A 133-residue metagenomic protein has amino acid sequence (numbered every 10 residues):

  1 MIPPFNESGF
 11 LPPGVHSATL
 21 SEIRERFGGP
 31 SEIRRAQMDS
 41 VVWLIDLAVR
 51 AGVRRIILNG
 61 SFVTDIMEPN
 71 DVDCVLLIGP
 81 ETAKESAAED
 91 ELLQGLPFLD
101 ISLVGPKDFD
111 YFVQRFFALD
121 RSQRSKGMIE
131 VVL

Functional and structural regions predicted by a protein language model:
M1-R55, N59, V63-P69, I78-L133: Catalytic core of pol beta-like nucleotidyltransferases
C74: Structural signature of FAD isoalloxazine-binding scaffolds in flavoprotein oxidoreductases
